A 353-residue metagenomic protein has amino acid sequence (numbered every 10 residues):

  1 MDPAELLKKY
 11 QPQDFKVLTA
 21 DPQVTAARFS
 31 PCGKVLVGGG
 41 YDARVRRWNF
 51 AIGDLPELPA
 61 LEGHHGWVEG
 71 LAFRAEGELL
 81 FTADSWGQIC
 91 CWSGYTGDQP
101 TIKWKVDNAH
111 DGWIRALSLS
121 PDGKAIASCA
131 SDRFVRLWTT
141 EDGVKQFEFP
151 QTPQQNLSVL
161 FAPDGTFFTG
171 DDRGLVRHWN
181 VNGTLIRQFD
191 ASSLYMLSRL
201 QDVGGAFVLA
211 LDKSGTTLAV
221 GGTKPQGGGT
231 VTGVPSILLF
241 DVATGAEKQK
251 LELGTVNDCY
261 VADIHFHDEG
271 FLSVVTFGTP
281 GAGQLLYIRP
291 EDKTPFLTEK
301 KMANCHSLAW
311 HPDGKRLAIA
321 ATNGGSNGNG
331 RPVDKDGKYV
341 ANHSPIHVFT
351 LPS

Functional and structural regions predicted by a protein language model:
M1-S353: WD40-repeat beta-propeller superdomains and closely related acidic/aromatic-rich repeat-like regions
